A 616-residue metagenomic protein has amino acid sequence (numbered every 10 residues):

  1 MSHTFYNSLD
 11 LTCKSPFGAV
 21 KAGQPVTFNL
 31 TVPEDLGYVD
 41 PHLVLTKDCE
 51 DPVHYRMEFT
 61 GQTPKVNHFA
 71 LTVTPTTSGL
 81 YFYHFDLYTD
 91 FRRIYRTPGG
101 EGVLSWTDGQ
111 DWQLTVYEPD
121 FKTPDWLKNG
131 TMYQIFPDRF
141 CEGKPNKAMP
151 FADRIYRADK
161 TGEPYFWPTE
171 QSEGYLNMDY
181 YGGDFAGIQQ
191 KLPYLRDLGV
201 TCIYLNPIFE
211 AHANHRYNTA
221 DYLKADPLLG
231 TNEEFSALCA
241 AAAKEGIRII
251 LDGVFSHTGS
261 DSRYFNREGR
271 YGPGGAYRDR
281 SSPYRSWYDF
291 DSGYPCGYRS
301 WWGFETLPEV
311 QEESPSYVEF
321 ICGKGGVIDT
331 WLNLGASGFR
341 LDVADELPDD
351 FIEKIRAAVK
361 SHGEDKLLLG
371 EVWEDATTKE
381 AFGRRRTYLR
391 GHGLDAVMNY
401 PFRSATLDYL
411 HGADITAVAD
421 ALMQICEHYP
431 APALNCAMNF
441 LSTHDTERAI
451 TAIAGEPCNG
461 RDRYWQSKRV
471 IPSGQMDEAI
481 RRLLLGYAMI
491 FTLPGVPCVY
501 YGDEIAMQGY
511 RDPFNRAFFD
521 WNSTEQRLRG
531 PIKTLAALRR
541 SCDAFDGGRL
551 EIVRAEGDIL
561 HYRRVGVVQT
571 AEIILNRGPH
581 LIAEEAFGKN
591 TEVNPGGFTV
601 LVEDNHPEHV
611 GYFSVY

Functional and structural regions predicted by a protein language model:
M1-F136, E142, A148-M149, E173 (+5 more regions): Carbohydrate-interacting/catalytic domains
L30, I135, L195, L205 (+10 more regions): Conserved, mostly hydrophobic/aromatic
T131-Y133, I203-L205, I249-L251, F339 (+4 more regions): Hydrophobic faces of well-ordered beta-strands that scaffold small-molecule active sites in alpha/beta enzyme cores
F136-T201, I208-L334, I355-S361: Substrate-binding/active-site clefts of carbohydrate-active enzymes
D138, F382-G383, T387-L389, D395 (+2 more regions): Aromatic/acidic polysaccharide-binding cleft in carbohydrate-active enzymes
D138-C141, F209-E210, F255-S256, S337 (+7 more regions): Short, solvent-exposed loop/turn segments at secondary-structure junctions
S236-R248, S256-H257, S262-P273, V327 (+3 more regions): Active-site-proximal helices and loops of the catalytic beta/alpha 8
A419, M423-I425, N459-R482, S541: Aromatic-anchored helix/helix-loop segment that forms the rim or "lid" of small-molecule/cofactor binding pockets
